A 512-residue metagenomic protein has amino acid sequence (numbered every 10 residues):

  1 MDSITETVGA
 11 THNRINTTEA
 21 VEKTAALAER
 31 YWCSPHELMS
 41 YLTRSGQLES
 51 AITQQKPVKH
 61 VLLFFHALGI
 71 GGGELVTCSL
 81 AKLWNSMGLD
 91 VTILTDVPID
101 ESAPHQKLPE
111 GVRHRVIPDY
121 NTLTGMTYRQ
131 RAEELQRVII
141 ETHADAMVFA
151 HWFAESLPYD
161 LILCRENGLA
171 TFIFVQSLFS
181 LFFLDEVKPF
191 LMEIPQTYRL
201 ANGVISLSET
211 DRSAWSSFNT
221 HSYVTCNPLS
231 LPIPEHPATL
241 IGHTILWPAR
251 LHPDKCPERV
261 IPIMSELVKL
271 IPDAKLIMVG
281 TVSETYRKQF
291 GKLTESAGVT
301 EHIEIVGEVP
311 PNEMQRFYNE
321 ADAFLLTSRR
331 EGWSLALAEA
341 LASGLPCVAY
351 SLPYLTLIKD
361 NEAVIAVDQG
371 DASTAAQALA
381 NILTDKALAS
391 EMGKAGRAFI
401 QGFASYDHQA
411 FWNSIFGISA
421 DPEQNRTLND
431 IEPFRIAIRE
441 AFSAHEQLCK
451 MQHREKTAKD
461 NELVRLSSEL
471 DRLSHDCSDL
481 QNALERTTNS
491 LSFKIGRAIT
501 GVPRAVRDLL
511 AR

Functional and structural regions predicted by a protein language model:
E74-S79, H252-E266: A conserved mid-protein helix/loop that constitutes part of the nucleotide-sugar donor-binding site
L94-E101, K275-Q289, G307: Glycosyltransferase donor-sugar binding loop
F290-E308: Nucleotide-activated donor-binding/catalytic signature segment of Leloir-type glycosyltransferases, i.e., the conserved
E308-V309, R316-A321: Short alpha-helical donor nucleotide-sugar binding micro-motif in glycosyltransferases
R329: Aromatic "clamp/platform" in nucleotide-sugar-dependent glycosyltransferases that forms part of the donor/acceptor
P346-A349: Short hydrophobic beta-strand element within catalytic cores of glycosyltransferases and related nucleotide-activated
N361-A372, N381-K386: Conserved acidic donor-binding segment of nucleotide-sugar-dependent glycosyltransferases
Q424-R512: Boundary detector for helix-to-coil junctions that initiate low-complexity/charged tails
